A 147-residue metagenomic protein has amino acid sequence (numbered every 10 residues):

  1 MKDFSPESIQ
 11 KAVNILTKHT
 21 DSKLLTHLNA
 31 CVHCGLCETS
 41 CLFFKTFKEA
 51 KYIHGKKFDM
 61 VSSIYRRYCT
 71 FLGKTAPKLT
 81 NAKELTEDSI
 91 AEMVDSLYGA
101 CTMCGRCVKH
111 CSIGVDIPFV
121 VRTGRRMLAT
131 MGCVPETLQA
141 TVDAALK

Functional and structural regions predicted by a protein language model:
M1-V32: Generic N-terminal leader/targeting and pre-domain segments
K18-L28, F58, S62-K147: Iron-sulfur-cluster electron-transfer modules
C31, C41, C101: Short cysteine-rich clusters marking metal-coordination/redox-active sites
G35: Residues that scaffold, gate, or flank divalent-cation-dependent active/transport sites
T39-S40, K51: Short N-terminal binding/cap micro-motifs at the start of the first secondary-structure element
S40-C41, C111: Cysteine-centered loop/knuckle micro-motif
F47-M60: N-terminal cofactor/phosphate-binding cores enriched in small/glycine residues, especially glycine-rich loops such as
